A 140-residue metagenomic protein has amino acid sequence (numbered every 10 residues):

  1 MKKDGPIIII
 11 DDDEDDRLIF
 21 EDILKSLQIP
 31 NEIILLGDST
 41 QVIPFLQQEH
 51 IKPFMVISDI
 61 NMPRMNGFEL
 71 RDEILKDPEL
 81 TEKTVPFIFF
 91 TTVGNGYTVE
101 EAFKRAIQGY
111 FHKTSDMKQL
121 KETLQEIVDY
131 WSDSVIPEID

Functional and structural regions predicted by a protein language model:
D4-D15, F20-L24, V56: Conserved acidic segment of CheY-like receiver
D11, S58-P63, T91: Active-site residues of response regulator receiver
L35-M55: Acidic, metal-coordinating helix/loop segments flanking the phosphotransfer/catalytic sites of two-component signaling
D38, N66-D72: Acidic catalytic/metal-coordinating carboxylates
V56, T81-G94: A short, hydrophobic beta-strand element within the central beta-sheet of small alpha/beta folds
E69, V93-F111, S115: Alpha4 helix (beta4-alpha4-beta5 surface) of REC/receiver domains from two-component response regulators
S115-Q125: C-terminal output helix
L124-Q125, D129-D140: CheY-like receiver
